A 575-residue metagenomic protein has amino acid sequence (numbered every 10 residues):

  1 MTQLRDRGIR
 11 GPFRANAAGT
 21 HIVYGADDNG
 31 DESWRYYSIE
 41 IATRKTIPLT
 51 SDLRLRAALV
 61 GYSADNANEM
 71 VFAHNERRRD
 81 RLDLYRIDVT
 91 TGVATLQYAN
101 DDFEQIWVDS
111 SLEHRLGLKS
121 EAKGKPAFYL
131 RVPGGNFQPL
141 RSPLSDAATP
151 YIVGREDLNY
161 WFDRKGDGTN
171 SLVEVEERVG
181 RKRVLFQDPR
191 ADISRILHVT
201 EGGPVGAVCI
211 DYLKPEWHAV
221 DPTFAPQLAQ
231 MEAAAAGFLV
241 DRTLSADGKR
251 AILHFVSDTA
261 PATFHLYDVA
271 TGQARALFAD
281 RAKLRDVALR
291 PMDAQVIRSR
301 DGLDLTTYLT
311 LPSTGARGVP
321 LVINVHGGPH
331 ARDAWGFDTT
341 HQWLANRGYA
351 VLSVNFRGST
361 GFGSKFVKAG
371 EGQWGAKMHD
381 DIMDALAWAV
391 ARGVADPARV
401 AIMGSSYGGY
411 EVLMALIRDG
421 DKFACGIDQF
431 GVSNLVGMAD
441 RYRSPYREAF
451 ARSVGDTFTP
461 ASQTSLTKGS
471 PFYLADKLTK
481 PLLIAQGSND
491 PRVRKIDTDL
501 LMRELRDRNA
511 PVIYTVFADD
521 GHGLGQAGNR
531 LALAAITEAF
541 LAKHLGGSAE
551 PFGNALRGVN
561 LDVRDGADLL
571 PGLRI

Functional and structural regions predicted by a protein language model:
M1-G11, A15-T306, L311-R317, H330-R347 (+1 more regions): Peripheral, non-catalytic segments that deliver or gate enzyme domains
Y24, N324, D428: Redox-cofactor binding/interface segments in oxidoreductases and associated redox assembly factors
L321, A345-N355, I513: A fold-wide structural signal in alpha/beta-hydrolase
L321-I323, L483: Conserved beta-strand elements of the Class I
V325-G327, Q486: The conserved beta1-alpha1 loop
G327-P329, Y407-G408: Acidic helix/loop microenvironments that form the catalytic cleft of cell-wall polysaccharide enzymes
F356-I575: Active-site-proximal cap/loop segments of hydrolase catalytic domains
